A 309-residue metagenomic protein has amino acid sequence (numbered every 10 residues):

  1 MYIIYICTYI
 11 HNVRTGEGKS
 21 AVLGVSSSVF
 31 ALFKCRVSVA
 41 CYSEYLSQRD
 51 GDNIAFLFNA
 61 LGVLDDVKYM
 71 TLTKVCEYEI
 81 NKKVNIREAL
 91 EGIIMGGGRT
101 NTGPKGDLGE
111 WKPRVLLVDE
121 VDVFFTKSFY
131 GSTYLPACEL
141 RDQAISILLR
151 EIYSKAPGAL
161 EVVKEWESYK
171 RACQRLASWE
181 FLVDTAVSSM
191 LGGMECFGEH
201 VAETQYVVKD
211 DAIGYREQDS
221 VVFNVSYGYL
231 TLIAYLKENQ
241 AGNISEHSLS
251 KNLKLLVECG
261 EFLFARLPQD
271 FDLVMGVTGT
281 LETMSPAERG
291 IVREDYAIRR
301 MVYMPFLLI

Functional and structural regions predicted by a protein language model:
M1-I309: Conserved P-loop NTPase motor core
